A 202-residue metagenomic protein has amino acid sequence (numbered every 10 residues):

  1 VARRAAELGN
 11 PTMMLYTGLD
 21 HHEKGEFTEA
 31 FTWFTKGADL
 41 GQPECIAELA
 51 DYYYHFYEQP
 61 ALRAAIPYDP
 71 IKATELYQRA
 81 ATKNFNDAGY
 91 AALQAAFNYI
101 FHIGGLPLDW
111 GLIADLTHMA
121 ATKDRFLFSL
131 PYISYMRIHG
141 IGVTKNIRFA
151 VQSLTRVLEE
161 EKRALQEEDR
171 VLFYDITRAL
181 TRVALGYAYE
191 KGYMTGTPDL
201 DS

Functional and structural regions predicted by a protein language model:
L8-P11, L40-P43, H55-F56, L62-R63 (+10 more regions): Short helix-capping/linker turns of helical repeat alpha-solenoids
H55-I71, M194-D201: Short coil/linker segments at helix-helix boundaries
R148-E159, D201-S202: TPR/TPR-like (Sel1-like) alpha-helical repeat modules
